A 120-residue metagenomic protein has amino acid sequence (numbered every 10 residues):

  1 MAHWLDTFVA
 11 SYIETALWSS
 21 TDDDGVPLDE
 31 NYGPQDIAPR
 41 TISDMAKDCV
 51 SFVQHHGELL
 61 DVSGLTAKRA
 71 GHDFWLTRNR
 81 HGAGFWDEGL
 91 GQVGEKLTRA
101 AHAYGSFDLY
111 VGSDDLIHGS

Functional and structural regions predicted by a protein language model:
M1-V62: Long, contiguous N-terminal structural blocks used for assembly/anchoring
K47-S113: Amphipathic protein-protein interaction modules
S113-S120: Long, highly charged low-complexity segments enriched in Glu/Asp and Lys/Arg with interspersed Ser/Thr
